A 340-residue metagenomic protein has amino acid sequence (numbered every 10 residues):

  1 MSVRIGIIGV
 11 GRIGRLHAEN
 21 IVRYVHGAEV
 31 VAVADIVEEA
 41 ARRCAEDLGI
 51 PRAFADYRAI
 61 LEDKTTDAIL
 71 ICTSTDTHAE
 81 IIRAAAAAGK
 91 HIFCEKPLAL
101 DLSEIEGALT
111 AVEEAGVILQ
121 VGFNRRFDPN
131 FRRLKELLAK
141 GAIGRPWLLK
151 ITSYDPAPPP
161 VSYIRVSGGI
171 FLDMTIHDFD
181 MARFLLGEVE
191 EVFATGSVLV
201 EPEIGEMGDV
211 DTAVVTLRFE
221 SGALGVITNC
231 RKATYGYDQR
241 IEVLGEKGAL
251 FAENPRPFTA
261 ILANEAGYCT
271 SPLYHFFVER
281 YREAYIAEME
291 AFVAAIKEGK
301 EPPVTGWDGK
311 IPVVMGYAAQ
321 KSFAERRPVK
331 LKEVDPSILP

Functional and structural regions predicted by a protein language model:
M1, A68-I71, A291-P340: C-terminal helix-rich "cap/oligomerization" subdomain common to oxidoreductases
M1-L48: N-terminal Rossmann-like dinucleotide-binding module
L16, F277-E290, V304: Active-site loop of classical SDR/Rossmann-like NAD(P)-dependent oxidoreductases, centered on the catalytic Tyr-X3-Lys
L48-A111: Beta-loop-alpha module in the N-terminal Rossmann-like domain of NAD(P)-dependent dehydrogenases, especially those
I71, F93-C94, L100, L119-V121 (+3 more regions): Hydrophobic residues in well-ordered beta-strands that form the structural core
V117, R125-E206, R326: Predominantly a Rossmann-like dinucleotide-binding segment in NAD(P)-dependent oxidoreductases
D180-T259, I286-G299, P336-P340: Contiguous beta-strand/loop segments that form the cofactor/metal-binding neighborhood of enzyme cores
